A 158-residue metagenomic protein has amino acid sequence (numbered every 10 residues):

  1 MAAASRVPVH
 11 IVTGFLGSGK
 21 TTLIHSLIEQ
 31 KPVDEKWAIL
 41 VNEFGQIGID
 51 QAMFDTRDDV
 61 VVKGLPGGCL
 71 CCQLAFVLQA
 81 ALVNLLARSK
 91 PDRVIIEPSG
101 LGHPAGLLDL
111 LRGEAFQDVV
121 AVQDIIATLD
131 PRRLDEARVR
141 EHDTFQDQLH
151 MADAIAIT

Functional and structural regions predicted by a protein language model:
A2-T13, S18, T22-R138, H142-D143: Nucleotide-state-sensitive switch-loop elements of NTP-binding domains
H142-T158: Contiguous mid-protein beta-loop-alpha structural module that forms a pocket-lining wall or clamp of enzyme active
